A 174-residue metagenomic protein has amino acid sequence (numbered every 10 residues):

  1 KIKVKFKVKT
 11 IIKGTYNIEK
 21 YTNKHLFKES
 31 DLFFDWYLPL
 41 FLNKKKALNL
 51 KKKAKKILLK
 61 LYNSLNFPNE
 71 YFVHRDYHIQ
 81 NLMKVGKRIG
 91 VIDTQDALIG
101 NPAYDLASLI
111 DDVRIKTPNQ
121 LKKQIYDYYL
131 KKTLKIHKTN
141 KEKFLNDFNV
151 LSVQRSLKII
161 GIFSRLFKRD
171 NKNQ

Functional and structural regions predicted by a protein language model:
K1-K7, K168: Protein kinase-like catalytic domain
K9-H74, M83-V85, G90, V150: ATP-dependent phospho-/nucleotidyl transfer catalytic cores
E19-E29, A97-D105, T117, L130 (+1 more regions): Conserved catalytic cores of large enzyme domains
D31-F41, P102-K138, V150-D170: Active-site activation/catalytic loop segments of kinase-like enzymes and analogous catalytic loops in related
V73, G90-T94, Y104-A107: Activation loop entry of protein kinases
Y77: Hydrophobic HxD+1 residue recognition
K138-N146: Histidine/acidic-rich helix-loop-helix segments that form or flank divalent-metal centers in metalloenzyme catalytic
N173-Q174: Membrane-helix interface segments
